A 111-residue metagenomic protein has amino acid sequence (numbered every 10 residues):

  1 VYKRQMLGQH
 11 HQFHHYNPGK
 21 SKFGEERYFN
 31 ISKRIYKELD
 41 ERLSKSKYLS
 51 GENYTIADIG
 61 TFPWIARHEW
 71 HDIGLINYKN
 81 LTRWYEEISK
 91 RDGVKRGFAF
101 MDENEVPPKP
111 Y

Functional and structural regions predicted by a protein language model:
V1-Y2, N104: Low-complexity, intrinsically disordered or weakly predicted helical/coil tracts enriched in serine/threonine
K3-G93: GST-like fold's C-terminal all-alpha helical module
V94-Y111: Terminal-tail/helix-coil boundary detector
